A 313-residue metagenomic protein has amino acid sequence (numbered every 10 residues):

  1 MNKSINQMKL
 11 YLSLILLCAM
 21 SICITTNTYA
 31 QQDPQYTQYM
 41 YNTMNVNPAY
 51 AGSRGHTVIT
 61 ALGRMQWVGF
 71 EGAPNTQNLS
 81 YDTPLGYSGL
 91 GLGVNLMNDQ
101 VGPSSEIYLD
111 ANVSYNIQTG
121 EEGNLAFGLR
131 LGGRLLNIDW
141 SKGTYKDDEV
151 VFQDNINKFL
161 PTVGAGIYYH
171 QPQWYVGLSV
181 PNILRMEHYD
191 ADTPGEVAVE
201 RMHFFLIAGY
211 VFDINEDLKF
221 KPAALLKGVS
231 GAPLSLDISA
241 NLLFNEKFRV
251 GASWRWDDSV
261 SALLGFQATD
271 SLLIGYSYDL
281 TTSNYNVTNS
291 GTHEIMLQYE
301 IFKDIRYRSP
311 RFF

Functional and structural regions predicted by a protein language model:
M1-L10: N-terminal secretory signal peptides that target proteins for export/translocation
N2-K3, I24, S179, L297: Intrinsic disorder/low-complexity signature
K9-S13, A126: Alpha-helical transmembrane segments of integral membrane proteins
S13-C23: Bacterial N-terminal signal peptides
T25-A30: Sec/Tat signal peptide C-region and signal peptidase I cleavage site
Q31-F313: Subset of outer-membrane beta-barrel
